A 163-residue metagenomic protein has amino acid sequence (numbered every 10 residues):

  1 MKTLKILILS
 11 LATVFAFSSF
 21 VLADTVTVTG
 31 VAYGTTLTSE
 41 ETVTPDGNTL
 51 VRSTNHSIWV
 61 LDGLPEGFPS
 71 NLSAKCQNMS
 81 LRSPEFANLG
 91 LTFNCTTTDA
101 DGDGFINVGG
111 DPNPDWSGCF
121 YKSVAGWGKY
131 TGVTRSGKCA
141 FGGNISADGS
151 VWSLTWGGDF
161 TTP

Functional and structural regions predicted by a protein language model:
M1-I8: Bacterial N-terminal signal peptides that target proteins for export
K5, F17-A23: Sec/Tat signal peptide C-region and signal peptidase I cleavage site
S10-A12, F17: Classic N-terminal secretory signal peptides
L22-P163: Beta-strand-enriched cores of mature, soluble protein domains
